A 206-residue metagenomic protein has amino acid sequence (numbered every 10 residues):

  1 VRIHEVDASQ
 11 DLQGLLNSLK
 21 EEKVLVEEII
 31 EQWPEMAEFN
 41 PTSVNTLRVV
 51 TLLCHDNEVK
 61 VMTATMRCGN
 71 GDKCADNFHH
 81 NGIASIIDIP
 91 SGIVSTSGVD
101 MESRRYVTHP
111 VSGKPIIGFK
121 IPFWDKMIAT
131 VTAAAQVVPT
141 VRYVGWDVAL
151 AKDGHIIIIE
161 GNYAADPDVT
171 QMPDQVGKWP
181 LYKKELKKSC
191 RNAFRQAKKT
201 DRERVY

Functional and structural regions predicted by a protein language model:
V1, E58-V59, I156: Short, mixed charged/polar active-site loops that provide acid/base catalysis or chelate metal/phosphate cofactors
V1-L47, L52-H55: Active-site nucleotide/adenylate-binding loops and adjacent lid/helix of ATP-dependent enzymes
L25, R48, T130-A134, V144-G145 (+1 more regions): Short, hydrophobic/aromatic alpha-helical segments in well-folded domains
E28-I30, T51-L53, C68, L150-K152 (+1 more regions): Short, flexible loop/turn elements at secondary-structure junctions
P34-M36, T132-Q136: Short, basic/aromatic recognition patches
V44-R48, V61, Y143-G145, I158: Extracellular structured ligand-interaction cores
C54-R105: Short, His- and charge-rich active-site/binding loops that engage polyanionic ligands
R105-A129, Q136-V141, L150-Y206: C-terminal active-site "lid" helix and adjoining low-complexity regulatory extension at the edge of ATP-using catalytic
